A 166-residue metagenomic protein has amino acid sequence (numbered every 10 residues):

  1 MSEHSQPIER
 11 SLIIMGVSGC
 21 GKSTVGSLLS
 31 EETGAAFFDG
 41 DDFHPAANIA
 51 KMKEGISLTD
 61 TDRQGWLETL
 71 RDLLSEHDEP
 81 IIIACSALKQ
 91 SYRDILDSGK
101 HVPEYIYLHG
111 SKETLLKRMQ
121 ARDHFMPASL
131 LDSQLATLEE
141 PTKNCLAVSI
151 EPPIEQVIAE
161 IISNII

Functional and structural regions predicted by a protein language model:
M1-E9: Extreme N-terminal, non-catalytic leader segments that precede Walker-type/kinase nucleotide-binding cores
I14: Hydrophobic anchor at the beta1->P-loop junction of P-loop NTPases
V17: P-loop (Walker A) phosphate-binding loop of NTP-binding proteins
K22: Conserved lysine of the Walker
S27-D72: Conserved substrate/cofactor phosphate-moiety recognition/catalytic segment in nucleotide-dependent phosphotransferases
H77-I81, E104: Loop/turn-to-beta-strand initiation segments
G99-R118: Conserved phosphate-donor/acceptor-positioning beta-strand/loop module used by diverse small-molecule
A121-E160: Small-molecule kinase domains that catalyze NTP-dependent phosphoryl transfer to phosphate-bearing small molecules
